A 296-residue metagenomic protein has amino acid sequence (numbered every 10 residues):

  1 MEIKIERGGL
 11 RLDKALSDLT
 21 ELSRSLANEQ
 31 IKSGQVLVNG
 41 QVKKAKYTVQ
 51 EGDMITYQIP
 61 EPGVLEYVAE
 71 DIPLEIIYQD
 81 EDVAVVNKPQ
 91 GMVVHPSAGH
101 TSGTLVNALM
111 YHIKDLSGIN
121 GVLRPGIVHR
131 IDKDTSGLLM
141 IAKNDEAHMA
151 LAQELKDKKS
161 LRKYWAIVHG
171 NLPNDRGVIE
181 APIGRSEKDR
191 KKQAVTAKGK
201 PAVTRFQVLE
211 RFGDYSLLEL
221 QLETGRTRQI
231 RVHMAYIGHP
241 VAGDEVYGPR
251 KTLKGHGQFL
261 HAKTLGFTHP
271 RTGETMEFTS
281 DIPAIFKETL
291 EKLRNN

Functional and structural regions predicted by a protein language model:
M1-N296: RNA pseudouridine synthases
